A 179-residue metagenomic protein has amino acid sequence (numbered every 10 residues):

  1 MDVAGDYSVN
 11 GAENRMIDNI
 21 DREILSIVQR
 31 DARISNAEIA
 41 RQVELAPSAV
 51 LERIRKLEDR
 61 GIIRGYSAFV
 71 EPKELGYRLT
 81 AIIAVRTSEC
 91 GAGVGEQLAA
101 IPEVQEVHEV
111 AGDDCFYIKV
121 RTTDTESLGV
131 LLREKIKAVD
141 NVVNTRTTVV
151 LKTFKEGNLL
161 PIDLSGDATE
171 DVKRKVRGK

Functional and structural regions predicted by a protein language model:
M1-K179: A compositional/biophysical signature of low hydrophobicity enriched in polar/charged and small residues
